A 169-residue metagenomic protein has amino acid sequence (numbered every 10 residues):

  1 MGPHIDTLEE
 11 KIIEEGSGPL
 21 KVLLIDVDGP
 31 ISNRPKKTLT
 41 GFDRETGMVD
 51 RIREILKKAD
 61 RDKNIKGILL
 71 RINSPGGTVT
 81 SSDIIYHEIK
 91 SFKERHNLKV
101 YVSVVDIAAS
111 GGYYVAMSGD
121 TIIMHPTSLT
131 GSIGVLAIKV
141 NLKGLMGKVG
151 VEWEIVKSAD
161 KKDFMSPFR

Functional and structural regions predicted by a protein language model:
M1-L98, V104-R169: Small-residue-centered hinge/linker elements
